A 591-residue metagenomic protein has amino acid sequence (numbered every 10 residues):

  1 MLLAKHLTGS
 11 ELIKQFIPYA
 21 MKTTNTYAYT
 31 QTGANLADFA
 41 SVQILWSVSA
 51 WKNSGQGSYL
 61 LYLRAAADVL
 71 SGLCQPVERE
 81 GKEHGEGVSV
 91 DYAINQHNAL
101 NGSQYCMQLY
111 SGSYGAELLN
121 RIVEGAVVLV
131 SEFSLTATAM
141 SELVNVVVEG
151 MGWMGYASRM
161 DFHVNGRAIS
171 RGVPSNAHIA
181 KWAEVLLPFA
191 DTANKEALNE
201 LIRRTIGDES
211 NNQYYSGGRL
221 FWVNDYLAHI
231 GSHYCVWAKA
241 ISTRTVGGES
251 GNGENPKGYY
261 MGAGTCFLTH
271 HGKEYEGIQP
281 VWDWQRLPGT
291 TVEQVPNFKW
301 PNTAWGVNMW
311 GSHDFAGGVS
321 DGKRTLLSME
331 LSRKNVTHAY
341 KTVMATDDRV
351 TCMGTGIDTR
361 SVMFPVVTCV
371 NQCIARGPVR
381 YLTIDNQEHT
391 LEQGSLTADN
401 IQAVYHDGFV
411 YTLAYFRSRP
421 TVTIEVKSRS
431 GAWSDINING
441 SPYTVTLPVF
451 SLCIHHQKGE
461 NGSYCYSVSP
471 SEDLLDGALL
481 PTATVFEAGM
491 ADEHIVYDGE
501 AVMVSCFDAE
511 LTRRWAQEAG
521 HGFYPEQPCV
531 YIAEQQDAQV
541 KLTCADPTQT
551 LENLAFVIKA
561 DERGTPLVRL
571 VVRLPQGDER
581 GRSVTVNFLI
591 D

Functional and structural regions predicted by a protein language model:
M1-A4, Q43, I122, I495-Y497 (+2 more regions): Generic low-polarity alpha-helical segments
M1-S175: Aromatic-lined, polymer-binding surfaces characteristic of secreted/periplasmic polysaccharide-degrading enzymes
S54-A65, S471-D476, G577-G581: Alpha-helix capping and helix-coil boundary motifs
L118, G125-G564: Extended polysaccharide-engagement surfaces of secreted carbohydrate-active enzymes
V223, Q402, G462-S467, P575-D591: C-terminal beta-strand-rich structural cap/linker in extracellular carbohydrate-active enzymes
L542, F556, V572, V586-F588: Preference for bulky hydrophobic residues occupying beta-strand positions in well-ordered beta-sheet regions
G564-L570: Surface-exposed loop/edge segments in extracytoplasmic proteins
